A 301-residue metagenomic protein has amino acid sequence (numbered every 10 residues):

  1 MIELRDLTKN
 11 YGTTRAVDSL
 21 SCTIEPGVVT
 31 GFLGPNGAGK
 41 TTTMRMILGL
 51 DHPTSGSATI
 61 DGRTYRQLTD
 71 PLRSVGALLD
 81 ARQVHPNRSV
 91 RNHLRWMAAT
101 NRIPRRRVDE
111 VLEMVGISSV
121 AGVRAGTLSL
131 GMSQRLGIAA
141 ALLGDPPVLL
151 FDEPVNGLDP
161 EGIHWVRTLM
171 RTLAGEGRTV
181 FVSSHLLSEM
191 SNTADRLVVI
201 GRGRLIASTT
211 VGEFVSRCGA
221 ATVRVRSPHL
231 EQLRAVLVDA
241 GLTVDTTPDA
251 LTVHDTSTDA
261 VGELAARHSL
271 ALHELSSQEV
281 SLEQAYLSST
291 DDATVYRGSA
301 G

Functional and structural regions predicted by a protein language model:
I2-L4, K9-V182, L187-G201: ABC transporter nucleotide-binding domains
G49, L72, F214-R217, D245-T246 (+1 more regions): Short, flexible turn/loop "capping" segments at secondary-structure junctions
N101, C218, G241, E279 (+1 more regions): Conserved NTP-handling cores and scaffolds of large molecular machines
G126, D249-V253, E279: Short linear loop/turn motifs
V166-T252: ABC transporter nucleotide-binding domain
T256-G301: C-terminal coupling/interaction segments
